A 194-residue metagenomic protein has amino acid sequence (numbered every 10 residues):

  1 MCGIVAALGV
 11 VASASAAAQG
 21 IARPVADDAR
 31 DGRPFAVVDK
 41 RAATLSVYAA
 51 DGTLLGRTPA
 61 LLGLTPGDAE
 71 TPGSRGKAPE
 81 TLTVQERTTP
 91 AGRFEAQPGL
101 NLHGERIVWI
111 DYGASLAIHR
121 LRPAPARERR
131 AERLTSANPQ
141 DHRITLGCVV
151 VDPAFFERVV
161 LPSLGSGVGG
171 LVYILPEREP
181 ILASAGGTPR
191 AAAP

Functional and structural regions predicted by a protein language model:
M1-I4: Bacterial N-terminal signal peptides that target proteins for export
V11-A14: N-terminal signal peptide c-region/cleavage motif recognized by signal peptidases
G20-R129: Gly/Pro-biased beta-strand-loop elements
R87-P194: Exported/periplasmic cell-wall-interacting domains
